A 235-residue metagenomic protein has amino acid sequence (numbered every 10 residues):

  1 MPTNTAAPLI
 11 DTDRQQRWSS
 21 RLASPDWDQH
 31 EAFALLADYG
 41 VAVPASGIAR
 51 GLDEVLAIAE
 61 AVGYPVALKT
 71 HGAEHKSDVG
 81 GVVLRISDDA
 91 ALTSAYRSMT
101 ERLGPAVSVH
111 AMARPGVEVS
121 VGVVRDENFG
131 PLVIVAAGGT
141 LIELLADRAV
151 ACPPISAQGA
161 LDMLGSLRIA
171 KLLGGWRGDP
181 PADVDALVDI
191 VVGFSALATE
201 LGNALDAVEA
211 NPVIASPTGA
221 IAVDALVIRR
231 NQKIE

Functional and structural regions predicted by a protein language model:
M1-E235: ATP-dependent carboxylate/acyl-activation modules
